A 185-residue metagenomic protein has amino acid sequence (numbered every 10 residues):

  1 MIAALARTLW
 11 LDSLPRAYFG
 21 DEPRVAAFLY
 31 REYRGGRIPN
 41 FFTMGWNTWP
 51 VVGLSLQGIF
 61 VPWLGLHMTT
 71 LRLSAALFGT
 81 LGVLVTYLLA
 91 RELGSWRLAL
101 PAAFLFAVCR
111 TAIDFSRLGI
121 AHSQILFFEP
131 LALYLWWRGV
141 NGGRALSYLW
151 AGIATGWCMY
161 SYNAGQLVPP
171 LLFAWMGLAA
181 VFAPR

Functional and structural regions predicted by a protein language model:
M1-R185: Membrane-integral, polyisoprenol-dependent glycosyltransferases of the GT-C/oligosaccharyltransferase superfamily
